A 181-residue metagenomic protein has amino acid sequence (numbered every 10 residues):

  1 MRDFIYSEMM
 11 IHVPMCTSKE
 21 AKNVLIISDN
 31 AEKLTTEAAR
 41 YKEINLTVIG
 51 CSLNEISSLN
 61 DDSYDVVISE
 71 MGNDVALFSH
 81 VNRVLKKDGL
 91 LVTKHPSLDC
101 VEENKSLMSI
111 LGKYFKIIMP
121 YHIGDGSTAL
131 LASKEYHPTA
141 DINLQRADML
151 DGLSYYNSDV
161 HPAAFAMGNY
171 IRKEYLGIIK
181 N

Functional and structural regions predicted by a protein language model:
M1-K42: Class I S-adenosylmethionine
V24, V67, L91: Receiver (REC) domain switch-region micro-motif
L46-S57: A short, well-structured beta->alpha microelement
I56-V67: A short acidic, Gly/Pro-enriched loop at the edge of an enzyme's catalytic core that lines a small-molecule cofactor
V75-L90, G112: A short glycine-rich, Lys/Arg-flanked "PGG" loop and its adjoining helix->strand segment in the class I
E103-G124, A132: Conserved Class I S-adenosyl-L-methionine
S127-N181: SAM/dcSAM-binding transferase cores
